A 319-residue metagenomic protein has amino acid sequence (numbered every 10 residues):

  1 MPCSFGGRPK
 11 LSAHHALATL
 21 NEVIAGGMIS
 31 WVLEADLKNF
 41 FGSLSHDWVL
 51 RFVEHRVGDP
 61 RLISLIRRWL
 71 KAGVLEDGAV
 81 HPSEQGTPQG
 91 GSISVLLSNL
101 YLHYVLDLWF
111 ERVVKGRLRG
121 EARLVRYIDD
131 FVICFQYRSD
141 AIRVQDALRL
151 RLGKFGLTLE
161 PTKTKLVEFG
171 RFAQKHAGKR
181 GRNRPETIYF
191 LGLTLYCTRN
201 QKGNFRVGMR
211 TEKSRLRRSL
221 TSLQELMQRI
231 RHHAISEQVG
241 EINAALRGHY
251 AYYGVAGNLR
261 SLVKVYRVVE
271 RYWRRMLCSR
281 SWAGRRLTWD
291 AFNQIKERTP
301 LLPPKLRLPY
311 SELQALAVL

Functional and structural regions predicted by a protein language model:
M1-L319: Non-catalytic terminal/accessory segments
